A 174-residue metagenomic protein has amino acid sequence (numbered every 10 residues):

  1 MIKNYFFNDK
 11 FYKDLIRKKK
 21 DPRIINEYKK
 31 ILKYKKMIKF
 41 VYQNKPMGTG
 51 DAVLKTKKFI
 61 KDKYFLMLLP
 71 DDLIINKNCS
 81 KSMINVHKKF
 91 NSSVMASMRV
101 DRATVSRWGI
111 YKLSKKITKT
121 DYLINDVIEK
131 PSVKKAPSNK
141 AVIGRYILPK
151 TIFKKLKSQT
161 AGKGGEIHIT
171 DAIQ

Functional and structural regions predicted by a protein language model:
I2, Y12-L15, I24-L113, K157-Q159: Conserved beta-loop-beta/alpha segment of the NTase-like Rossmann-fold superfamily that binds/positions NTPs
D9: A glycine-rich beta-to-alpha transition motif near the start of alpha/beta enzyme domains, typified by
L66, S80, I84, K116-Q174: Catalytic-core segments of class I nucleotidyltransferases/pyrophosphorylases that form NMP-activated intermediates
